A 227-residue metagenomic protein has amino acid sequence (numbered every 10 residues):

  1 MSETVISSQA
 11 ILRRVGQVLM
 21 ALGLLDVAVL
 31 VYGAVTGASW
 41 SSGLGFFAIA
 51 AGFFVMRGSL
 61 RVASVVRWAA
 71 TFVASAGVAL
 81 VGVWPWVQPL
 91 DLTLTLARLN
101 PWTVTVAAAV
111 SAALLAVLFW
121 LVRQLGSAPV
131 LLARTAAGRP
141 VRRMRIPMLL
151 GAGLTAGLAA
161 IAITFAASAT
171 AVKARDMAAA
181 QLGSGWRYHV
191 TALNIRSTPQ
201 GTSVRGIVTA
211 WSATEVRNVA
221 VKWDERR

Functional and structural regions predicted by a protein language model:
S2-R227: Topology signature of small-to-medium multi-pass alpha-helical membrane proteins
